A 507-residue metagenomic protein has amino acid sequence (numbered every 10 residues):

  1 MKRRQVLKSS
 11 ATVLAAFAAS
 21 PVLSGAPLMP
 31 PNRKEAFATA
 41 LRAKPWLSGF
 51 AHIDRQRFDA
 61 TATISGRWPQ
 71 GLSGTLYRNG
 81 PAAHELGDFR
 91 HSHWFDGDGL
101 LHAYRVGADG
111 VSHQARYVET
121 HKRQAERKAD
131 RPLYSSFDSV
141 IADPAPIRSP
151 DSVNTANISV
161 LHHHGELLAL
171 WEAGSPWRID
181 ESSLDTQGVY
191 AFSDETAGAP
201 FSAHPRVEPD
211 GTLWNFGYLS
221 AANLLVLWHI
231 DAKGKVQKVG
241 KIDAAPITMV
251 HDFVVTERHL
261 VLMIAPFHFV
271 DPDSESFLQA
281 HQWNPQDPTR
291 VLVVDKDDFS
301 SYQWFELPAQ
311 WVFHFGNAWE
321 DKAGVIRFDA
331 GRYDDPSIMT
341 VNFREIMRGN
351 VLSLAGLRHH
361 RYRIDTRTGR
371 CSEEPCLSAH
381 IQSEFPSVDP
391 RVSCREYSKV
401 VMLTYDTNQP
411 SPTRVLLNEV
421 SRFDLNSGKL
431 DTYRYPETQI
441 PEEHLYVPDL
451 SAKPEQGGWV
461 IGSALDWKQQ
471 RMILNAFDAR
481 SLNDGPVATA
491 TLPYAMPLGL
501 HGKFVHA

Functional and structural regions predicted by a protein language model:
M1, P21-S65: C-terminal segment of N-terminal export signals and the immediately downstream linker at the start of the mature
Q5-P27: N-terminal export signals
L86-F89, A265-N284, Y333-S353, Y405-R414 (+1 more regions): Short, conserved, GDST-rich strand-edge loop motifs in beta-rich repeat architectures
R123-Q237: Well-ordered mid-protein domain cores that form the structural environment of catalytic cofactors
V140-D143, I147-H163, F201-P209, V254 (+4 more regions): Structural signature of eukaryotic scaffold interfaces centered on beta-propeller domains
S182-E195, I230-A244, R290-P308, Y362-H380 (+2 more regions): Blade-edge beta-strand/turn elements of extracellular beta-propeller and related beta-sheet repeat scaffolds
V226-A232, F277-D297, E345-T366, L417-D424 (+1 more regions): Beta-propeller blade signature
D287-T368: A conserved active-site cap/scaffold subdomain adjacent to cofactor or substrate pockets
